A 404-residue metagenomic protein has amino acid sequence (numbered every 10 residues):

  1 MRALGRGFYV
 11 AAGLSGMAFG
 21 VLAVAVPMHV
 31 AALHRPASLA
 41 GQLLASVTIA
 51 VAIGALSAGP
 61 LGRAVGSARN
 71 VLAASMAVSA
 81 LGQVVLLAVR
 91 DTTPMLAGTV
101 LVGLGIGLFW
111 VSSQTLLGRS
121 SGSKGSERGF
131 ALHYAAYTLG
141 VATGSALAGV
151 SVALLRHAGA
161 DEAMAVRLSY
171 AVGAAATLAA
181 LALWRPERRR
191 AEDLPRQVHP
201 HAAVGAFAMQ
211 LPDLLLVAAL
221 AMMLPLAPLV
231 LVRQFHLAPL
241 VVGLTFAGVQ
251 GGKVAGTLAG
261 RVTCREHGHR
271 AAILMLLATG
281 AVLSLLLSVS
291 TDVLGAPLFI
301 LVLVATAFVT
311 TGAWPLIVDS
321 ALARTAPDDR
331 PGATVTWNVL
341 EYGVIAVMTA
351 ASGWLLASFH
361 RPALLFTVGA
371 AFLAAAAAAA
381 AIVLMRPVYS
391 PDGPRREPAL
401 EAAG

Functional and structural regions predicted by a protein language model:
M1-T48, A206-P212, L216-A238, V242-T245: Helix-loop boundary and gating motifs at the non-cytosolic
F19, V102-S113, A305-I317: Core transmembrane helices of Major Facilitator Superfamily
G54-S67, G256-H269, L356-A357: Helix-to-loop junctions at the C-terminal end of transmembrane segments in multipass secondary transporters
N70-V84, A271-L286: Structural signature of the two symmetry-related core transmembrane helices
V100-Y137: Cytoplasmic helix-loop-helix junction between adjacent transmembrane helices in 12-TM secondary transporters
G149, A174-E192, A379-L384: C-terminal membrane-cytosol helix-exit motif in multi-pass small-molecule transporters
V152-A174, W354-L373: A membrane-interface helix-boundary motif in multi-pass transporters
R330-S358: A late C-terminal transmembrane helix in Major Facilitator Superfamily
